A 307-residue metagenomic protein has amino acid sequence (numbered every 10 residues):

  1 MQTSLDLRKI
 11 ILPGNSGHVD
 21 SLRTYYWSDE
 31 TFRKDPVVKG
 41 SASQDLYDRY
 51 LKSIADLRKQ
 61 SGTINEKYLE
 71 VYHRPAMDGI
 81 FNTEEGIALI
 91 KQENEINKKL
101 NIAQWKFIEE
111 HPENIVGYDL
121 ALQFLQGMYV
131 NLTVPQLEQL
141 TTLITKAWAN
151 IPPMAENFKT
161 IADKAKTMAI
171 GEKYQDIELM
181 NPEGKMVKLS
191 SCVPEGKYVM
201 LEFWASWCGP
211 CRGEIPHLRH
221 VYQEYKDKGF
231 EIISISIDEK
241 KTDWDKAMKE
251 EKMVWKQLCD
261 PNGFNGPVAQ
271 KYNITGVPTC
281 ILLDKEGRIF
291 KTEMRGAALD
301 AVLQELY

Functional and structural regions predicted by a protein language model:
M1-Q92: A non-transmembrane, solvent-exposed segment enriched in polar/low-complexity residues
L69, P112-G127: Amphipathic alpha-helical repeat scaffolds of TPR domains
N94-N101, N131-Q139: Helix-turn-helix repeat elements of alpha-solenoid scaffolds
V134-T145, K173-D176: Alpha-helical repeat scaffolds
E178-V199: A short beta-strand-turn-helix
K197, F203-H220: Conserved redox-active cysteine motifs that mediate thiol-disulfide chemistry, especially di-cysteine Cys-X(1-2)-Cys
G213-E251, G263-Q270: Structural microenvironment flanking redox-active thiols in thiol-disulfide oxidoreductases
M253, D260-E305: Thiol/disulfide oxidoreductase modules built on the thioredoxin-like
